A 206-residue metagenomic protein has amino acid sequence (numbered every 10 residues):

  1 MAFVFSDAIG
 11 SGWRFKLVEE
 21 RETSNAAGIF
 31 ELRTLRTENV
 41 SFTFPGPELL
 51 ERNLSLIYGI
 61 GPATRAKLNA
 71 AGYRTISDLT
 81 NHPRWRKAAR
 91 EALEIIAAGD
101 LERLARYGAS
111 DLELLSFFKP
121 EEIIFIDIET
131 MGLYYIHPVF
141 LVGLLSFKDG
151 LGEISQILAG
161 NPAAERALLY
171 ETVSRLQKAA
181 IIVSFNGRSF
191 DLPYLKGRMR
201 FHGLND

Functional and structural regions predicted by a protein language model:
M1-G28: Structure-specific DNA junction-binding interface
L54-I57, L68-P83: A short amphipathic alpha-helix within small helical-bundle interaction modules
S77-L112: Alpha-helical interaction/regulatory segments in DNA maintenance proteins
S110-E121, S174-R175: A short acidic-Thr-Gly-centered motif at the start of a beta-strand
E121-M131: Two-metal-ion RNase H-like nuclease active-site motif
Y135-F140: Short, flexible loop/turn motifs enriched in small residues
L144, K148-D206: Conserved DEDDh/DEDDy metal-dependent 3′-5′ exonuclease domain
